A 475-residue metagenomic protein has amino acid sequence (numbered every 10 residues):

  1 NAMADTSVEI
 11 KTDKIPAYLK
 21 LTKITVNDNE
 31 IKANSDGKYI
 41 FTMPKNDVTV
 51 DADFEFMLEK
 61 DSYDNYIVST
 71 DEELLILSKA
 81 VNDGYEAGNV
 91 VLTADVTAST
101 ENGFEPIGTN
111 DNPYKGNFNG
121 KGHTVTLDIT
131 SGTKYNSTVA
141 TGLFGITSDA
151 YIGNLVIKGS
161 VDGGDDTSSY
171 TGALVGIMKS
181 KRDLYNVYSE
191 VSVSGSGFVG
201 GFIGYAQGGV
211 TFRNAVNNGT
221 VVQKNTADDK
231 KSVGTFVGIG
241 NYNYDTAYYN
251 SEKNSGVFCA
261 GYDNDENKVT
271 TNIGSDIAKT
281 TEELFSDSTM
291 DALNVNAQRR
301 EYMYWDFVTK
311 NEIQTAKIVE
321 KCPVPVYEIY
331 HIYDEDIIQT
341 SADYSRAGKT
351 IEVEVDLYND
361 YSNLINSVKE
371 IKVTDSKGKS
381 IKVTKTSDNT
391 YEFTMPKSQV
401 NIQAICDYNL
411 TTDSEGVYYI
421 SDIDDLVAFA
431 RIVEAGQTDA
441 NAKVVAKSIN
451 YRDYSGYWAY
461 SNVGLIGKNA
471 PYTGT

Functional and structural regions predicted by a protein language model:
N1, A33-I40, I338-Y344, T350 (+1 more regions): Short, solvent-exposed S/T- and G/P-enriched segments that are highly enriched in secreted/extracellular and lumenal
N1, K20-T22, V324-R346, D407: Conserved N-terminal submotifs of small, disulfide-stabilized extracellular modules
A2-E9, K45, R346-E352, K397: Short coil/turn motif common to extracellular beta-sandwich-like domains
T6-D36, F212, R300-W305, K349-T386: Surface-exposed interfaces of beta-sheet-rich extracellular modules
K11, I40-T42, D53, I67 (+3 more regions): Generic structural detector for well-ordered beta-strands
T12, M43-P44, L92, M178 (+3 more regions): Hydrophobic residues in beta-strands and at strand termini
D36-F56, H331, T390-Y408: Conserved "repeat-terminator" motif of extracellular CCP/Sushi domains
E55-Y333, G378, D407-T475: Surface-exposed repetitive/solenoidal architectures
